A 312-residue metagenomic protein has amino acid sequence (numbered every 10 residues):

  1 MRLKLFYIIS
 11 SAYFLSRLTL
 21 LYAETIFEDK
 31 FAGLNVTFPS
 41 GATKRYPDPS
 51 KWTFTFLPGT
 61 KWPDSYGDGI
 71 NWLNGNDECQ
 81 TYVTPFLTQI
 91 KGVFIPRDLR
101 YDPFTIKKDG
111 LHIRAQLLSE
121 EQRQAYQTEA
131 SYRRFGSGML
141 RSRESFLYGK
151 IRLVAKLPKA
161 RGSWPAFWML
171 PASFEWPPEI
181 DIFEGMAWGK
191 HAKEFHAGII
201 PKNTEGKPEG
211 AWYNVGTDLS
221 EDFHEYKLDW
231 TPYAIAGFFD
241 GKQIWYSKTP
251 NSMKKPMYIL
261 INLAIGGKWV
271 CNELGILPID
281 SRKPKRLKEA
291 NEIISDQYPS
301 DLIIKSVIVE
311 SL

Functional and structural regions predicted by a protein language model:
R2-A23: Classical Sec-dependent N-terminal signal peptides that target proteins to the secretory pathway
A23-L312: GH16 jelly-roll
